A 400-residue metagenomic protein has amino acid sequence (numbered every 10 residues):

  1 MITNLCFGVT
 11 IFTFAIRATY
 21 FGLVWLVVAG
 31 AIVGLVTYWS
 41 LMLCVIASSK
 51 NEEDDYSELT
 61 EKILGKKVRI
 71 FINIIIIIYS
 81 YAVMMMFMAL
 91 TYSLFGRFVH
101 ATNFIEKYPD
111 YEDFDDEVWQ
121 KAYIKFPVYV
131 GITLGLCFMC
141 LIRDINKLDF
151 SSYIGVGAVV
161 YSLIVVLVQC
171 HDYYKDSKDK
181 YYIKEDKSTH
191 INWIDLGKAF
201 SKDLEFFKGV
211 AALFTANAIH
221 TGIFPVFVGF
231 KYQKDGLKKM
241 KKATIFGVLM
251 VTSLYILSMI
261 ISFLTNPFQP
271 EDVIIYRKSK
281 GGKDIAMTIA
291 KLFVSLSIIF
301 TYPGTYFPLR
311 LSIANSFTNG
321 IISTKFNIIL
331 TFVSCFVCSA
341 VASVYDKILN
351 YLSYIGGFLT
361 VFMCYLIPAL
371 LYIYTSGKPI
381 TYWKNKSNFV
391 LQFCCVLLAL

Functional and structural regions predicted by a protein language model:
M1-I16, Y38-M42: Membrane-interface "cap" regions at the ends of multi-pass membrane proteins
T10, I132-C137, S334-S339: Hydrophobic, membrane-inserted alpha-helices
T13-L23, I145-N146: Short, hydrophobic transmembrane alpha-helix segments
R17, F138-I142, A340-D346: Hydrophobic alpha-helical transmembrane segments
F21-L35, V156, K242, I355-L359: Loop-to-helix transition at the N-terminal end of transmembrane alpha-helices
A31-L64, Y79: Juxtamembrane transmembrane-helix boundary signature
A47, E53-N73, M86-V128, S151-G155 (+2 more regions): Membrane-interfacial loop- and helix-cap regions that link adjacent transmembrane helices in polytopic membrane proteins
G135-K147, Y153: Intramembrane alpha-helical segments
